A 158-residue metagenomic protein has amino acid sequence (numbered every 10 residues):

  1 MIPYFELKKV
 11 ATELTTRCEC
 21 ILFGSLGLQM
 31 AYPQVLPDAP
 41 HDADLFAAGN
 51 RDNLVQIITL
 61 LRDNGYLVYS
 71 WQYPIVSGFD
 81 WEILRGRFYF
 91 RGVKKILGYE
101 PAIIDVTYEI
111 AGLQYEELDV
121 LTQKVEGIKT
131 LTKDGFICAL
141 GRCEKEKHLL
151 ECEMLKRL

Functional and structural regions predicted by a protein language model:
M1-L158: Compositionally biased terminal segments of proteins
